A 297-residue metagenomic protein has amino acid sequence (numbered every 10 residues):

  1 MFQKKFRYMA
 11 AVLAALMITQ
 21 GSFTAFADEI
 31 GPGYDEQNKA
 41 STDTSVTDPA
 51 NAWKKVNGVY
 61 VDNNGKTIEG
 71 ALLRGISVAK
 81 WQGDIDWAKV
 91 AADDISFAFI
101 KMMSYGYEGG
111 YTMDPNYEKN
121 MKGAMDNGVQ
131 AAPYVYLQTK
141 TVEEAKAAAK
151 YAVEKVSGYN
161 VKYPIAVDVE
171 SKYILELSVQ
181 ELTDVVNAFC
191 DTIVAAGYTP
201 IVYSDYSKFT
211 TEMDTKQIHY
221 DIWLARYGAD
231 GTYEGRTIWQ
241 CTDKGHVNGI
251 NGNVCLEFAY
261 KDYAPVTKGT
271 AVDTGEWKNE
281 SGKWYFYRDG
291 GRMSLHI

Functional and structural regions predicted by a protein language model:
F2-F26: Sec-dependent N-terminal signal peptides of Gram-positive bacterial secreted proteins and lipoproteins
D28-G83, A88, T215-V272: Functionally critical loop-and-helix segments that line ligand-binding/catalytic clefts of soluble enzyme domains
G58-C190, V194-A196: Substrate-binding cleft of extracellular glycoside hydrolase catalytic domains
A131, T199-I201, I222: Hydrophobic anchor at the start of a short beta-strand that flanks the dinucleotide cofactor-binding loop
V135, S204, R226: Short beta-strand/turn micro-motifs composed of small residues that flank or help shape donor/cofactor-binding pockets
E144, K208-K216: Glycine-rich, charge-decorated loop segments at or immediately adjacent to ligand/cofactor-binding or catalytic sites
I193, G197-T210: Aromatic-lined carbohydrate-recognition surfaces of secreted/lumenal glycan-active proteins
T267-I297: Extracellular adhesion/carbohydrate-binding repeat motifs centered on closely spaced tryptophans
